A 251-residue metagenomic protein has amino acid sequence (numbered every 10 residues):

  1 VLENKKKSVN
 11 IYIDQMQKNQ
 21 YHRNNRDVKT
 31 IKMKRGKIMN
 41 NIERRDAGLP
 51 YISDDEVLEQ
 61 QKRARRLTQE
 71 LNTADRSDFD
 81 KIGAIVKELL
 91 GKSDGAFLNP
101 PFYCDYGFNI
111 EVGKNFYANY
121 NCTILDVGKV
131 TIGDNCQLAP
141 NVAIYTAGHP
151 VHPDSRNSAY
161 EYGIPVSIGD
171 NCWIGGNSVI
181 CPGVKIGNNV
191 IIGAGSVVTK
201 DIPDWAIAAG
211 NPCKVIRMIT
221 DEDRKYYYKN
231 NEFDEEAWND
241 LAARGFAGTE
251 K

Functional and structural regions predicted by a protein language model:
K6-G95, C213-K251: Terminal amphipathic alpha-helical/low-complexity segments used for targeting or macromolecular assembly
R76, F102-V112, Y117-I186, N211-P212 (+1 more regions): Flexible, glycine/small-residue-enriched loop-and-beta-strand segment within the central core of proteins
W173, I191, I207-A209: Short-chain dehydrogenase/reductase
